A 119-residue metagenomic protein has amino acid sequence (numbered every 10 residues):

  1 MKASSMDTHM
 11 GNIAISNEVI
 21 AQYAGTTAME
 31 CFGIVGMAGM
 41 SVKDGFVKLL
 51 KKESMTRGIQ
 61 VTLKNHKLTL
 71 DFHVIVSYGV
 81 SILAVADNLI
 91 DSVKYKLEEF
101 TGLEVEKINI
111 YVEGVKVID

Functional and structural regions predicted by a protein language model:
M1-V76, I82, D87, L103-N109 (+1 more regions): Contiguous, often N-terminal, cationic amphipathic patches that form binding interfaces
Y78, Y95, E99-F100: Conserved amphipathic alpha-helical interaction elements at protein-protein interfaces in regulatory, energy-coupling
L89-V93: A short beta-strand micro-motif common to beta-rich folds, especially ectodomain repeats
